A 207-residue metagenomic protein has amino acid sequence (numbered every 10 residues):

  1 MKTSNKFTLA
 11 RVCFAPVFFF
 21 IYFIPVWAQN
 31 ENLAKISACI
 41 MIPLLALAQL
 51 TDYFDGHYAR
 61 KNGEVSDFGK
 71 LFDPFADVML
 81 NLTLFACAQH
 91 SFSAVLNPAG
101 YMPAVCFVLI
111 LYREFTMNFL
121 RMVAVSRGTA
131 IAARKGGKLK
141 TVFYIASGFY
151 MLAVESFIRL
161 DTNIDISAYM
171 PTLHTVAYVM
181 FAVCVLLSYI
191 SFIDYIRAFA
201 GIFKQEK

Functional and structural regions predicted by a protein language model:
M1, D55, A59-L80, G128-K140: Juxtamembrane helix-capping/reentrant segments at transmembrane boundaries
M1-T8, C13-A15, F19, I36-Q49 (+1 more regions): C-terminal membrane-associated helical module and adjoining short loops/tails
C13, L50-Y58, F75, M79 (+2 more regions): Active-site His/Glu-centered metal-binding helix of metallohydrolases
C13-F68, T83-S91, L96-L109, T172-Y189: Membrane-embedded alpha-helical segments that form the functional core of polytopic membrane enzymes, especially those
F23-E31, K61, F92-L96, M122 (+3 more regions): Transmembrane helix-loop junctions in multipass membrane proteins, especially transporters and channels
C106, L111-F119, A146-F149: Mid-bilayer segments of alpha-helical transmembrane spans in multi-pass integral membrane proteins that mediate
